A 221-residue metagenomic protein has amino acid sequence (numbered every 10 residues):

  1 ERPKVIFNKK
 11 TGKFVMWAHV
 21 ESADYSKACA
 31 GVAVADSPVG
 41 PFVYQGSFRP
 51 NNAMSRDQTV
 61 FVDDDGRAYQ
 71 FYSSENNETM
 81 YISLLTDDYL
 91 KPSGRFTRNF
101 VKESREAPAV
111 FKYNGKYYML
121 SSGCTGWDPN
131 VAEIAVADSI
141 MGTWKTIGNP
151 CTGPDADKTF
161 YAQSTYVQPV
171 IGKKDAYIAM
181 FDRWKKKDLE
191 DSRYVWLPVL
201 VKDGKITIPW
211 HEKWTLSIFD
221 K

Functional and structural regions predicted by a protein language model:
E1-K221: Carbohydrate-active catalytic/glycan-binding domains of CAZyme proteins, especially the secreted or lumenal ectodomains
